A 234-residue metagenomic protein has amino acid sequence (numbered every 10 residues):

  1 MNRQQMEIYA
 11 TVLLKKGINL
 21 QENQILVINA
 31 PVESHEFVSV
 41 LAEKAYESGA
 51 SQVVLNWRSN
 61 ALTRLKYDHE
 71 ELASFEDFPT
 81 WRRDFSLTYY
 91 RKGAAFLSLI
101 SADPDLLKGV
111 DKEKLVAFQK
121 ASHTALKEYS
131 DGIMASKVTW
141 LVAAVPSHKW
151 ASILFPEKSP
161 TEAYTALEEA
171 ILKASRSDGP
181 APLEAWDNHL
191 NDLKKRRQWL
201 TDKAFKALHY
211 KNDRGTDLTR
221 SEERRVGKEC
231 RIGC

Functional and structural regions predicted by a protein language model:
M1-R225, R231: Active-site bordering "gate/hinge" segments that shape substrate access to catalytic or cofactor-binding pockets
C234: RNase H-like, Mg2+-dependent phosphodiesterase core, and more generally RNA phosphate-backbone-engaging helix-loop
